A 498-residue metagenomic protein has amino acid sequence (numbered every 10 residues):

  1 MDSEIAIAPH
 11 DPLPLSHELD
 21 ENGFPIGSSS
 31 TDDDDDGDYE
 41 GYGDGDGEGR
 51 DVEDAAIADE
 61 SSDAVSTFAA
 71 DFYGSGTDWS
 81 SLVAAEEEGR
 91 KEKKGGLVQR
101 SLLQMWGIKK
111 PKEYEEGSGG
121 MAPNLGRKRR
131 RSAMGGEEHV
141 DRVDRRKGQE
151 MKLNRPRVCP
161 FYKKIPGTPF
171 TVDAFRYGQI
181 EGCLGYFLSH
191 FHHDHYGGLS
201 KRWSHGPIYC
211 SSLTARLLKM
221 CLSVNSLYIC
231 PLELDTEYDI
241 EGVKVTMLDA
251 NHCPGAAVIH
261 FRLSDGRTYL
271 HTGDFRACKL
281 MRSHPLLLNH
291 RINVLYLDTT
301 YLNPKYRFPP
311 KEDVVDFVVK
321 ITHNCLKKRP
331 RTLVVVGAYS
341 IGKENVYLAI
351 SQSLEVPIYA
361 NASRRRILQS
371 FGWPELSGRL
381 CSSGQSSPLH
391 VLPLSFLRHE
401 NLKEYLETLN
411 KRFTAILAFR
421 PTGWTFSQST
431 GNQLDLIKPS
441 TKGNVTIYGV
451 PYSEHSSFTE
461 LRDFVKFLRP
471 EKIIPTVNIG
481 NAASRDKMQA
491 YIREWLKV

Functional and structural regions predicted by a protein language model:
M1-G185, W203-T268, T272-V498: Acidic/His-rich, metal-assisted hydrolase cores and their charged scaffolds
L184-D194: Metallo-beta-lactamase
Y196-G197, L280: Short N-terminal helix/helix-N-cap motif within the alpha/beta-hydrolase-1
G197-W203: Metal-dependent catalytic neighborhoods of phosphoester/phosphodiester hydrolases
